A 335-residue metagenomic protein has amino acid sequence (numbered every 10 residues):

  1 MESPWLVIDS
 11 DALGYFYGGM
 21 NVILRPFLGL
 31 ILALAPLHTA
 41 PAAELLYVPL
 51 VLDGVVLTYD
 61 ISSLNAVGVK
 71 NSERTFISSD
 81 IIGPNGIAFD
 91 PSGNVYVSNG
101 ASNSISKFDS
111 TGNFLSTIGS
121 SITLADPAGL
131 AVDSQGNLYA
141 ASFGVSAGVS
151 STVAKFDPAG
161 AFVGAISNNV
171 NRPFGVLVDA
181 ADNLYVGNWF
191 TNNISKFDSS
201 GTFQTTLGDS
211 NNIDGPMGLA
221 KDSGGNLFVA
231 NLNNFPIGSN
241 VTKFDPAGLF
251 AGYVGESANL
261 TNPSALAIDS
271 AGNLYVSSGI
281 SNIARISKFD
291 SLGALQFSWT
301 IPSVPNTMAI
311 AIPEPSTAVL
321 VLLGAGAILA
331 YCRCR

Functional and structural regions predicted by a protein language model:
L24, L28, L34-E44, A309-L322: Short, threonine-centered small-residue motifs that mark membrane-proximal processing/anchoring sites and TM-junction
A40-I77, V95, M308: An edge-strand/N-cap motif at the start of beta-rich repeat modules
L45-V48, N94-Y96, N137-Y139, N183-V186 (+2 more regions): Conserved beta-propeller blade signature
V51, G100, F143-V145, W189 (+2 more regions): Short loop/turn segments immediately following the C-termini of beta-strands
G54-L57, N103-S106, S151-A154, N192-S195 (+2 more regions): A short loop-to-beta-strand structural motif that recurs across blades of beta-propeller domains
I87, L130, V176, L219 (+2 more regions): Hydrophobic core register within WD40 beta-propeller blades
F89-S92, V132-Q135, V178-A181, K221-G224 (+1 more regions): Residue-level detector of Asp-centered blade-edge/turn motifs that repeat once per structural unit in beta-propeller
R285-A311: Blade-level signature of beta-propeller repeat domains, shared across WD40, Kelch, NHL, RCC1 and BNR/Asp-box propellers
